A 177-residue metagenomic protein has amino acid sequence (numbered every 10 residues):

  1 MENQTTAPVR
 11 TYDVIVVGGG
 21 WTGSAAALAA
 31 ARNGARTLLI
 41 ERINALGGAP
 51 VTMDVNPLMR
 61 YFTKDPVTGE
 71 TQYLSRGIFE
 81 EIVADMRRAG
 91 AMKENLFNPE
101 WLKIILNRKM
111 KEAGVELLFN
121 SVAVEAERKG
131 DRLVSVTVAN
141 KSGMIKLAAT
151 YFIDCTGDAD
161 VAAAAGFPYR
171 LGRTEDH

Functional and structural regions predicted by a protein language model:
N3, A29, A35-R36, E41-E125 (+2 more regions): Conserved N-terminal/central alpha/beta ligand/cofactor-binding core
P8-G20: Beta1/beta-strand and adjacent pyrophosphate-binding region of the FAD-binding site in flavoprotein oxidoreductases
R10-Y12, S142-Y151: Core beta-strand elements of the Rossmann-like FAD/NAD(P) dinucleotide-binding domain in flavoenzyme oxidoreductases
V17, L147-G157: Short hydrophobic core segments
G23: N-terminal Rossmann-fold NAD(P) dinucleotide-binding loop
E127-K146: Conserved beta-strand-loop-beta-strand element in the redox core of flavoprotein oxidoreductases
D154-H177: Glycine-rich loop(s) and the adjacent beta-strand/alpha-helix scaffold that form part
